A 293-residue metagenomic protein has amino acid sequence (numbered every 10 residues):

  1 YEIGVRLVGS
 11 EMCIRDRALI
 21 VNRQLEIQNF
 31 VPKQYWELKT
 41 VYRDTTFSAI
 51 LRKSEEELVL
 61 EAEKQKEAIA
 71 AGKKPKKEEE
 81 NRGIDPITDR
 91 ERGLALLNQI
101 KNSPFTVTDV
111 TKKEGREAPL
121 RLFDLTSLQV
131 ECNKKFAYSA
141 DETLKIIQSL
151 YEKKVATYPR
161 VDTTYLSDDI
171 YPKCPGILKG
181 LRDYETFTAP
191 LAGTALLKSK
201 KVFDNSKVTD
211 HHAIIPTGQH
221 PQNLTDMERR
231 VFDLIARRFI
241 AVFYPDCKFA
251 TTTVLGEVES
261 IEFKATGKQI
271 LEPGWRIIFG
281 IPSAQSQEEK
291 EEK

Functional and structural regions predicted by a protein language model:
Y1-G9, I14: Single conserved hydrophobic/aromatic residue that forms the stacking wall/gate of nucleotide- or nucleobase-binding
V8, N133, Y151-E152: Alpha-helix C-terminal capping/helix-coil junction sites
E11, A18, A156: Conserved ATP-binding/catalytic motifs of P-loop helicase motor domains
R15-D16, T164: Cys/His-rich Zn2+-binding cysteine-cluster or related metal-binding knuckle/ribbon modules and their
D16-Q148, L196, N205, N223-K293: Long, highly charged, low-complexity internal segments
S127-E131, K154, A213: A general alpha-helix detector
Y138-K198, F203: Extended, well-ordered alpha-helical scaffold/bundle regions in very large, multi-domain proteins
T194-N223: Acidic, turn-prone loop/beta-hairpin segments
